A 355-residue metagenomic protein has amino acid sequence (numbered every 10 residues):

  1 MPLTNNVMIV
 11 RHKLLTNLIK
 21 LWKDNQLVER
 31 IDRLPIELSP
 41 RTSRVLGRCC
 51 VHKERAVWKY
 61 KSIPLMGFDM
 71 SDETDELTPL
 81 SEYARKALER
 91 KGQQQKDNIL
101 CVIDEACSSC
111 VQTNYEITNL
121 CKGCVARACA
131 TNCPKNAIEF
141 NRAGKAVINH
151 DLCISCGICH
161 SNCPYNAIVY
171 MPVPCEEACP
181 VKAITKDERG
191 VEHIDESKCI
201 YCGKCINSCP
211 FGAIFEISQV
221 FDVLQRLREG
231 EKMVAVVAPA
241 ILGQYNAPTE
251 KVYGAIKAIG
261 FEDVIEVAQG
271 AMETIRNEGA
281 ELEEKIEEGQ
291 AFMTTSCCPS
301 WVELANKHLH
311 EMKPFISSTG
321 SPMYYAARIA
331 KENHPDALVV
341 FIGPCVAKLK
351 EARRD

Functional and structural regions predicted by a protein language model:
M1-E73, P79, Y83, E216-D355: Iron-sulfur-associated redox domains of electron-transfer enzymes in respiratory and anaerobic energy metabolism
M1-N162, N166-E176: Ferredoxin-type iron-sulfur electron-transfer modules and their immediate structural context
E89-Q95, I103-D104, V125, M171 (+4 more regions): N-terminal start-of-chain detector that recognizes signal peptides and the immediate post-cleavage beginning
A106, G212, T319: Glycine- and other small-residue-rich loops at beta-strand/loop junctions that grip anionic moieties
A106, T118, I194, A240-L242 (+1 more regions): A generic structural signal for short
V111-G203, N207, G212-Q219, R226-G230 (+4 more regions): Glycine- and small hydrophobic-enriched segments that form the cores of compact globular domains
